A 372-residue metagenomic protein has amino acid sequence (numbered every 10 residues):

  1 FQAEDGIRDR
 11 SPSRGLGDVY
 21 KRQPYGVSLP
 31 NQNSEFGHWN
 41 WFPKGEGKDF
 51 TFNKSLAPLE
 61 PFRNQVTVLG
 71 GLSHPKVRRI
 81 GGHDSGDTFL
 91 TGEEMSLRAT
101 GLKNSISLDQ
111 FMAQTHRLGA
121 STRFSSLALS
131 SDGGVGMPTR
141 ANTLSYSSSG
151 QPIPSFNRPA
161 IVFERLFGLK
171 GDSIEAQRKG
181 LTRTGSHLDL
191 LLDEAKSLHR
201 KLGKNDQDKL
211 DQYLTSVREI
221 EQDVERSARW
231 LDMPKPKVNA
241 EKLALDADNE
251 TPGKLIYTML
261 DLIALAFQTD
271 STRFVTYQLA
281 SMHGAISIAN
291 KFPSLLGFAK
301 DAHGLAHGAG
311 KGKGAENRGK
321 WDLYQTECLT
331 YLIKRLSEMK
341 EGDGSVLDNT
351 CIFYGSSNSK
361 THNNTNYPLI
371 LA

Functional and structural regions predicted by a protein language model:
A3-Y20: Short, small-residue-biased leader/transition segments that mark boundaries at the very start of proteins
D18, F167-D343: Anion-binding catalytic surfaces of enzymes that hydrolyze or transfer phosphate/sulfate esters
D18, G26, T67-G70, L90-T91 (+4 more regions): Structural recognition of the beta-strand scaffold that forms the well-ordered cores of secreted hydrolase catalytic
D18-L72: Intrinsic-disorder/low-complexity recognition with aromatic hotspots
R22-G45, G82-G86, L90-T91, V135-G150 (+6 more regions): Active-site His/acidic residue clusters
G45, D49-P58, N64-G70, G101-F124 (+2 more regions): Formylglycine-dependent sulfatase
R78-M233: A contiguous, mid-domain pocket- or channel-lining segment that forms the substrate-recognition surface
N142-S149, G284, N290-P293, E338-A372: Conserved, well-ordered active-site substructure
